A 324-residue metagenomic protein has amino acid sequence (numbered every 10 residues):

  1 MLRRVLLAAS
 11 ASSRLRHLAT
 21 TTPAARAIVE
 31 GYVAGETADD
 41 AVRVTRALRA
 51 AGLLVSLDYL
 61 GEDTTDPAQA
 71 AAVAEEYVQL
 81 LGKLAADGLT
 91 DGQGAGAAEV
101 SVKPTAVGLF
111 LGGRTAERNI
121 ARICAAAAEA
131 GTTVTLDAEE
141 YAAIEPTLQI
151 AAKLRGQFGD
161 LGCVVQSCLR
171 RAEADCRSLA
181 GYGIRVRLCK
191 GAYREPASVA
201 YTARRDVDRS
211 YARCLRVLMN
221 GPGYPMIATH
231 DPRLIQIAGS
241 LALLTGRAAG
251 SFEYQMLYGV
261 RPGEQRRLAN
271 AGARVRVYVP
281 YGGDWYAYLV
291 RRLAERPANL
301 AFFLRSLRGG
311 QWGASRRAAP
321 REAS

Functional and structural regions predicted by a protein language model:
M1-S324: Positively charged, amphipathic and often flexible ligand-engagement surfaces
